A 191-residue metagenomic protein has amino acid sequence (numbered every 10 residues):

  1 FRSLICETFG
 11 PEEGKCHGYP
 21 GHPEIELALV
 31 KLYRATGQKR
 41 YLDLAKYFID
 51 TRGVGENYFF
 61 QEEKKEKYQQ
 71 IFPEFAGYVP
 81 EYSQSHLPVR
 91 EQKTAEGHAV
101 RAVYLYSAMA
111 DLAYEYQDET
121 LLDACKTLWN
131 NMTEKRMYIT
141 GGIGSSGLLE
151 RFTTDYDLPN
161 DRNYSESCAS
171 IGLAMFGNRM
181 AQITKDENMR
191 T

Functional and structural regions predicted by a protein language model:
F1-T191: Glycan-recognition and catalytic cores of secretory/periplasmic carbohydrate-active enzymes
